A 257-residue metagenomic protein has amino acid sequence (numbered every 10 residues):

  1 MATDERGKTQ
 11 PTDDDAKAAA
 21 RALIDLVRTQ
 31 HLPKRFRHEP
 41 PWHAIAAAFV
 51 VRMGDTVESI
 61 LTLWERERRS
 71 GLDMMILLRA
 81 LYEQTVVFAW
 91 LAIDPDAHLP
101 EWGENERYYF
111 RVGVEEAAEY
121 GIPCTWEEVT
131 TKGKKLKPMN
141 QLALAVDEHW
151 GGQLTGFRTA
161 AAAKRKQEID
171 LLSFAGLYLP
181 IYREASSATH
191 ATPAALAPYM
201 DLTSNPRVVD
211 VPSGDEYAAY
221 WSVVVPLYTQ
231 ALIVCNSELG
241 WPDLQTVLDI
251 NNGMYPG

Functional and structural regions predicted by a protein language model:
A2-A44, R107-G257: Secondary-shell segments that build the walls of catalytic and ion/ligand-binding clefts
Q30-L91: Long, hydrophobic/aromatic-enriched structural stretches that serve as scaffold segments
W64-R68, D96, I169-L172: Intrinsically disordered, low-complexity coil segments
M74, D94-G103, W241-L248: Short, glycine/acidic-rich hinge or "gate" loops at secondary-structure transitions that mediate conformational
L78-E116: Internal, hydrophobic cores of structured domains that mediate oligomerization or house catalytic pockets within large
